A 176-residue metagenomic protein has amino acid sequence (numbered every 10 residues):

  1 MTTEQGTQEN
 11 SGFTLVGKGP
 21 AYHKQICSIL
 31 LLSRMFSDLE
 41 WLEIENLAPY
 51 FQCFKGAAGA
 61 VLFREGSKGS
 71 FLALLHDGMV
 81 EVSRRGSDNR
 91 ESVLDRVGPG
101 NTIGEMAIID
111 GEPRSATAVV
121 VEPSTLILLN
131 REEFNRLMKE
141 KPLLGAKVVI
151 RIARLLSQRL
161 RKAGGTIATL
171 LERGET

Functional and structural regions predicted by a protein language model:
M1-T176: Cytosolic regulatory regions built on CNB/CRP/Popeye-like sensor folds
